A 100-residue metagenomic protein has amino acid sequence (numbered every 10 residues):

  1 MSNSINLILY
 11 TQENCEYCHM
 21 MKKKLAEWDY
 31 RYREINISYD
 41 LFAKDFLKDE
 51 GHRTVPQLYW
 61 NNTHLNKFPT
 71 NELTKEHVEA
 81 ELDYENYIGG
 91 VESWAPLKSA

Functional and structural regions predicted by a protein language model:
M1, L97-A100: Short intrinsically disordered terminal tails
M1-R33: Local sequence-structure signature of Cys/Sec-based thiol-disulfide redox active-site neighborhoods
M20-K24, R31, K48-D49, K67 (+1 more regions): Non-catalytic interaction surface on structured domains
Y39: Short, glycine/acidic-enriched loop or turn micro-motifs at the edges of active sites
F42-F46: Short acidic active-site motifs
E50-Y59: Structural micro-motif
W60-K98: Non-catalytic, surface beta->alpha helical segment in thiol-disulfide oxidoreductase systems
